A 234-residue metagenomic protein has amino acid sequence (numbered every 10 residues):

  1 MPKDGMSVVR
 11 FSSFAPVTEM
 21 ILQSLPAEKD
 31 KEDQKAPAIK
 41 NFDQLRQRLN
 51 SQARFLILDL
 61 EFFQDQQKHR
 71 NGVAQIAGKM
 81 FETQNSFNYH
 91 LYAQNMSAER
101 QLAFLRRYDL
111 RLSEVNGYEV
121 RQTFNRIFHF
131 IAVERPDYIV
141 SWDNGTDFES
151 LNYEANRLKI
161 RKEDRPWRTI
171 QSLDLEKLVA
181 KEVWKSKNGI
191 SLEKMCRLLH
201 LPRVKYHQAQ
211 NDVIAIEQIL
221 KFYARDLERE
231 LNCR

Functional and structural regions predicted by a protein language model:
M1-L60: N-terminal accessory regions of nucleic-acid-interacting proteins
F42-Y153, R197: Conserved non-catalytic scaffold segment of RNase H-like nuclease domains
Q84, R111, R161-E163, P202: Short coil/loop linkers at secondary-structure junctions
Y89-H90, R165-A180: A short, structured active-site edge motif that brings together acidic residues
A93-E114, L175-I214: Active-site-proximal helix-loop-helix substrate-binding element of RNase H-like nuclease domains
A132-R135, E163-T169, L231: Short helix-terminating capping/connector loops at secondary-structure junctions
E134-N144, E149-S150, A155, I190-R234: Acidic, Mg2+-coordinating catalytic module of metal-dependent nucleases/exonucleases that use a two-metal-ion mechanism
D147-Q171: Substrate-recognition/cap helix-loop segment adjacent to the acidic, metal-dependent catalytic center of Asp-based
